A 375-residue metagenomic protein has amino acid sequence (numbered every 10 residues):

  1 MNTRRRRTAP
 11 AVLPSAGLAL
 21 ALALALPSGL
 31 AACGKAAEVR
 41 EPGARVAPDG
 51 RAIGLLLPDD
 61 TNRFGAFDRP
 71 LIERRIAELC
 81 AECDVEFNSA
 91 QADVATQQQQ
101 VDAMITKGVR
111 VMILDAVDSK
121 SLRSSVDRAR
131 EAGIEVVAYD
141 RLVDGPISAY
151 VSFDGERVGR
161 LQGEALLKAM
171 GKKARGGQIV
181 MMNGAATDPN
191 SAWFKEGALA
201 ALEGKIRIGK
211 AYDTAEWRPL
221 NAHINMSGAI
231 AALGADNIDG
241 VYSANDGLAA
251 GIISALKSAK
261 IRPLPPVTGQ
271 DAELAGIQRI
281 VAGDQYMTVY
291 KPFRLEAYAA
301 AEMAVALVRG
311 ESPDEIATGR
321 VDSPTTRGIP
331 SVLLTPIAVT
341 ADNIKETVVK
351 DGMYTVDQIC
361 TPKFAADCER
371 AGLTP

Functional and structural regions predicted by a protein language model:
M1-A31: Sec-dependent bacterial lipoprotein signal peptides
T3-R5, A32-P375: A residue-level marker of the well-folded mature domains of exported/periplasmic proteins
